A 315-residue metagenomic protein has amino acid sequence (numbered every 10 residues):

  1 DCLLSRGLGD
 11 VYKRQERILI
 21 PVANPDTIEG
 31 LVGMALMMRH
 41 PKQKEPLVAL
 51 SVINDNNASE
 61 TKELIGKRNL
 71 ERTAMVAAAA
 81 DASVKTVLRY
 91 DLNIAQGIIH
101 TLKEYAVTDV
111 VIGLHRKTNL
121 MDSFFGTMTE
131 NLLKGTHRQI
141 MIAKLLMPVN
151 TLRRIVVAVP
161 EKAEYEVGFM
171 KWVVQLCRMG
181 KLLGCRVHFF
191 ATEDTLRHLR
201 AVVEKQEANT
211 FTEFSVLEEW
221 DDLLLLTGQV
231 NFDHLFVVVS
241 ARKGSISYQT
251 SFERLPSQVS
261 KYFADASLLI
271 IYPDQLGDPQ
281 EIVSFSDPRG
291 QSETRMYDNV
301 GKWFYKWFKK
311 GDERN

Functional and structural regions predicted by a protein language model:
C2-Y12: Single conserved hydrophobic/aromatic residue that forms the stacking wall/gate of nucleotide- or nucleobase-binding
G7, T136-R138, D265: Conserved donor-binding/catalytic loop of nucleotide-activated donor transferases
K13-V230, F236-S245, Y272-P273: Structured cytosolic domains appended to multi-pass membrane proteins
F125-T127, S251-P256: Charged helix-capping and loop-helix junction motifs
H234-L235, S257-I270: C-terminal functional regions that serve as terminal interaction/effector modules
D274, P279-N315: C-terminal functional extensions of proteins
